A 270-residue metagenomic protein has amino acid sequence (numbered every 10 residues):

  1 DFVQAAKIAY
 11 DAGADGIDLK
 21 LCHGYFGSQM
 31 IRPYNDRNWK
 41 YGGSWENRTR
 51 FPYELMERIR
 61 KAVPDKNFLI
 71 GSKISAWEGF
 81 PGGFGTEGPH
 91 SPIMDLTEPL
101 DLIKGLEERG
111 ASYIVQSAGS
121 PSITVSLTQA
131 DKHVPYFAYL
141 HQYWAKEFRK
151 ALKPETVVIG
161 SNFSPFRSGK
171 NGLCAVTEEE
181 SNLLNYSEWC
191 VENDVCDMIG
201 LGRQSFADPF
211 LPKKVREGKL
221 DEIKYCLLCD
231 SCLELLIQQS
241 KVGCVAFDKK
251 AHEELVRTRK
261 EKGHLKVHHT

Functional and structural regions predicted by a protein language model:
D1-T270: Flavin-dependent oxidoreductase catalytic cores
